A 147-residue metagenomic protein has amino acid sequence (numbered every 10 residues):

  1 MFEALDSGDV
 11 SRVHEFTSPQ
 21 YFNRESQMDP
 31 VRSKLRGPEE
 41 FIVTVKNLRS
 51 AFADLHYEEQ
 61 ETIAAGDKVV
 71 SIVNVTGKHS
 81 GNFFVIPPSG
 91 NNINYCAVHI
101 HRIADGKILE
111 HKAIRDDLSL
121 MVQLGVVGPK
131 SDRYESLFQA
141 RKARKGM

Functional and structural regions predicted by a protein language model:
M1-M147: C-terminal and inter-domain tail/linker signature
